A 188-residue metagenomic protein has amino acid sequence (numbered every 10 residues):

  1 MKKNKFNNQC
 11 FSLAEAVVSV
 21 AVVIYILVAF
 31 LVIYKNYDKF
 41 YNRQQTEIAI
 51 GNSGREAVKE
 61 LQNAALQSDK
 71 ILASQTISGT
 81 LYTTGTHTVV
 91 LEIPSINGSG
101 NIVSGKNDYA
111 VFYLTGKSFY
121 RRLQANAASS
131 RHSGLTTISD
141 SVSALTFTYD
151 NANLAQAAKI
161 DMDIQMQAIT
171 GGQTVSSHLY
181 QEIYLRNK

Functional and structural regions predicted by a protein language model:
K2-K3, N8-L66: Aliphatic-rich helix starts adjacent to a transmembrane/signal segment
C10, T88, K159: A residue-level signal for beta-strand positions that form part of recognition/binding surfaces within mature
I26, A73-S74: Short, hydrophobic secondary-structure boundary micro-motifs
Q75-N153: Type IV pilin-like appendage domain
H132-K188: Short linear sequence signals and composition-biased patches located at protein termini or domain-edge surfaces
